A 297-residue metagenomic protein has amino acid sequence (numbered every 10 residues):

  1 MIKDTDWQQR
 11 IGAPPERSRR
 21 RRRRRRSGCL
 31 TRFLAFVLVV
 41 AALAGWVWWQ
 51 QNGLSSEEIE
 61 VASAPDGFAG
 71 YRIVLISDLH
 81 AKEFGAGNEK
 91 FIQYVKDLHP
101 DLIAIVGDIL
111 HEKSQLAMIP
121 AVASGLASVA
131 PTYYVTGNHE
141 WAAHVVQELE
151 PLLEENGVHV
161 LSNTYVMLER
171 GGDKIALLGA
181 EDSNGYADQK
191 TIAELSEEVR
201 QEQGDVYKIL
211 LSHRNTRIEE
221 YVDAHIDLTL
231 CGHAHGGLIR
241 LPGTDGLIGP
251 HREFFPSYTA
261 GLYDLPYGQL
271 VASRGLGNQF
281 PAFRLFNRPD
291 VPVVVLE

Functional and structural regions predicted by a protein language model:
M1-G28, V129: N-terminal Lys/Arg-rich, disordered targeting/topogenic segments
T31-V47: Hydrophobic membrane-insertion alpha-helices, especially the h-region of bacterial N-terminal signal peptides
L43-V61: Aromatic-capped interface at the extracytoplasmic side of an N-terminal signal-anchor transmembrane helix
V61-V74, V158-H159, Y165-G179, Q203-D205 (+2 more regions): Beta-strand-turn-beta hairpins that frame and shape the catalytic cleft of phosphate-ester-processing enzymes
G67, Y71-T164: Membrane-embedded segments
H80, L110, H139-E140, Y165-V166 (+5 more regions): Catalytic metal-binding/acid-base residues of hydrolase active sites
E150-P151, E155-V158, T164, R170-L211 (+3 more regions): Binuclear metal-dependent hydrolase catalytic cores centered on His/Asp/Glu-rich metal-binding motifs
N215-V293: Conserved beta-sheet core of the metallophosphoesterase superfamily
